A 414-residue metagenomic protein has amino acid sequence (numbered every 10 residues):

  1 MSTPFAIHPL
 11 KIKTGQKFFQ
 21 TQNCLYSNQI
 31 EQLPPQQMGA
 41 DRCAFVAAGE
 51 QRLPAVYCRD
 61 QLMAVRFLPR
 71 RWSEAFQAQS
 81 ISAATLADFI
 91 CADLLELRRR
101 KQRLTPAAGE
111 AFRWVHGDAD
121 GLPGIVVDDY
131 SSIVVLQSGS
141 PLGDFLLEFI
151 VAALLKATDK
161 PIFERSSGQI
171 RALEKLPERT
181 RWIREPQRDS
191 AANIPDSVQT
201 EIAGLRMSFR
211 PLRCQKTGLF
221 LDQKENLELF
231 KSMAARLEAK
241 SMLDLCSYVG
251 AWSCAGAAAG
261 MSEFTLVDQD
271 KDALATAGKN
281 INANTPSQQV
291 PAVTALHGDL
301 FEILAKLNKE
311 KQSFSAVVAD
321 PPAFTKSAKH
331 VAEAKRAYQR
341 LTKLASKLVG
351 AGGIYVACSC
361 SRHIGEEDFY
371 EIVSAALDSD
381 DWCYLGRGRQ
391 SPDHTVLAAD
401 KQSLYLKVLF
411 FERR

Functional and structural regions predicted by a protein language model:
M1-I125, D129: Non-catalytic accessory regions of SAM-dependent methyltransferases
V115-D128, D144-L219: Non-catalytic substrate-recognition/targeting regions of SAM-dependent transferases
E238-Y248: Conserved class I S-adenosyl-L-methionine
V249-S262: Conserved SAM-binding loop of SAM-dependent methyltransferases across substrates and taxa, primarily the Class I
E263-D268: Conserved SAM-binding motif I beta-strand of class I
D272-A316: S-adenosyl-L-methionine
D299-A376: S-adenosylmethionine
R340, I354-R414: C-terminal catalytic and target-recognition region of SAM-dependent MTase-like enzymes, primarily methyltransferases
